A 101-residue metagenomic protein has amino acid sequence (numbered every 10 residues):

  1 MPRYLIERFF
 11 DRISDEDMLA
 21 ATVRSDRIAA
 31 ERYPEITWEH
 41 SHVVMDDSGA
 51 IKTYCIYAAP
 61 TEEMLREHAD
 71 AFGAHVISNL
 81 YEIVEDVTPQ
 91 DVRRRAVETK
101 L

Functional and structural regions predicted by a protein language model:
M1, A50-K52, I77: A structure-centric signal for secondary-structure junctions around beta-strands
M1-D47, E62-E63, E67-H68, E85-L101: Short S/T/G/P-rich N-terminal loop/turn motif that feeds into the first structured element of a domain
V44-D46, T53-Y57: Amphipathic, hydrophobic secondary-structure cores in small proteins
Y57-A58, E63-A71, H75: Mid-chain, well-packed structural core segment of small domains
A74-V87: Conserved short beta-strand edge segments in small beta-sheet-based binding/regulatory domains
